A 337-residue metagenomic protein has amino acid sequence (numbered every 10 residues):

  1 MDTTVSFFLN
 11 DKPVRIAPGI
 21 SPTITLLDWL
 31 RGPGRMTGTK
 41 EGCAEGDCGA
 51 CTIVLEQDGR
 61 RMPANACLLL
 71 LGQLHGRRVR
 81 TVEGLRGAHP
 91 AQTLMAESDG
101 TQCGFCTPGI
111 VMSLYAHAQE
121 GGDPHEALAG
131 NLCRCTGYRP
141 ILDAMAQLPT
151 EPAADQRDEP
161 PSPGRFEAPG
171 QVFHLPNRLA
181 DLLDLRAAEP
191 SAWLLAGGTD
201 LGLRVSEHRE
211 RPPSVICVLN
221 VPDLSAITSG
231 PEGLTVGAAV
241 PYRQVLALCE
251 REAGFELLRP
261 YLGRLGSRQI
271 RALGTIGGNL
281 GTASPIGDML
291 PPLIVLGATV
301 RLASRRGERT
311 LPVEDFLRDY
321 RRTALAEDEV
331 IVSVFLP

Functional and structural regions predicted by a protein language model:
D2-F7: Short structural boundary motif marking the start of a folded domain
F8, P13, V54-L55, G59 (+5 more regions): C-terminal structural segment of proteins
N10-T23: Short, contiguous acidic and Ser/Thr-rich linear segments
S21-L27, T52, L70, P241 (+1 more regions): Short, structural beta-strand-to-alpha-helix junction motif
D28-G49, R61, T81-F105, A118-R134 (+1 more regions): Immediate flanking context of iron-sulfur cluster ligation sites
L74-R80: Ligand-binding loop in jelly-roll beta-barrel domains
